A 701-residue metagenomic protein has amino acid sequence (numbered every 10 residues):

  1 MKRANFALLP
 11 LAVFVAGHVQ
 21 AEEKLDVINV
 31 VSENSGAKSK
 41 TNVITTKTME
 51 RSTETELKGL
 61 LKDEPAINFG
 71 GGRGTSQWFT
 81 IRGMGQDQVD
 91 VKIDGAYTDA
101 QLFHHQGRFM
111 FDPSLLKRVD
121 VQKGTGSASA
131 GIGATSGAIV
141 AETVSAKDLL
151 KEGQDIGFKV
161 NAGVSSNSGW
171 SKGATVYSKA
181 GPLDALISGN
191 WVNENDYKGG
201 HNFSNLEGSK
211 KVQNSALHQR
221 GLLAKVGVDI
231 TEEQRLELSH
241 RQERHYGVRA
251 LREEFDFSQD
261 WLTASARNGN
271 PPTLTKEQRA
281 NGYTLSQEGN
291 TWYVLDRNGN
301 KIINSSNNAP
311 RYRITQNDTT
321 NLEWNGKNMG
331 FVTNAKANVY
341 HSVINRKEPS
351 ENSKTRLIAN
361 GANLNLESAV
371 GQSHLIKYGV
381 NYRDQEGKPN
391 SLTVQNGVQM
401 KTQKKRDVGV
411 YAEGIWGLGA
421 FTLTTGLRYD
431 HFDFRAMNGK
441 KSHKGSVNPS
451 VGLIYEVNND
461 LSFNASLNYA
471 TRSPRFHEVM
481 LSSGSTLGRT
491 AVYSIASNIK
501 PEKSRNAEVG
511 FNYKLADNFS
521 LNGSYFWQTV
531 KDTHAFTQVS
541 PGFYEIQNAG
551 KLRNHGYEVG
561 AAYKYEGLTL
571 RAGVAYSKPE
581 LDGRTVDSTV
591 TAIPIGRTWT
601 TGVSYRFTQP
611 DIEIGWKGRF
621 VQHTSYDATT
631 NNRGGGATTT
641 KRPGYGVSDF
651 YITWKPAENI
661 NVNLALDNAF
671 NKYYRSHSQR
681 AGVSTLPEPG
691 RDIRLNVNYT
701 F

Functional and structural regions predicted by a protein language model:
M1-A66, L149-L150, Y177-S178, L274-E277 (+6 more regions): N-terminal Sec signal peptide and the immediately downstream disordered periplasmic leader that contains the TonB box
E22-G153, E253, T319, V509 (+1 more regions): Acidic, small-polar-rich N-terminal luminal/periplasmic segments of exported/outer-membrane proteins
I81, A174-S178, A224-V228, L322-G326 (+10 more regions): Residues on the lipid-exposed face of transmembrane beta-strands in outer-membrane beta-barrel proteins
K147, G153-G157, T175-Y293, R297-K301 (+2 more regions): Periplasmic-side early beta-strands and strand-to-turn transitions of outer-membrane beta-barrels
E232-E243, G282-L285, V294, N308-E456 (+5 more regions): Face-selective signature of the C-terminal outer-membrane beta-barrel domain
N307-M329, T355, Q403-K405, E456 (+6 more regions): Outer-membrane beta-barrel signature, preferentially recognizing the C-terminal barrel domain of Gram-negative
G417-L423, S520-K531, Q547-N631, E658 (+2 more regions): Gram-negative outer-membrane beta-barrel transporters
T471, K531, H623-T629, T653-F701: C-terminal beta-signal and adjacent terminal beta-strands/loops of Gram-negative outer-membrane beta-barrel proteins
